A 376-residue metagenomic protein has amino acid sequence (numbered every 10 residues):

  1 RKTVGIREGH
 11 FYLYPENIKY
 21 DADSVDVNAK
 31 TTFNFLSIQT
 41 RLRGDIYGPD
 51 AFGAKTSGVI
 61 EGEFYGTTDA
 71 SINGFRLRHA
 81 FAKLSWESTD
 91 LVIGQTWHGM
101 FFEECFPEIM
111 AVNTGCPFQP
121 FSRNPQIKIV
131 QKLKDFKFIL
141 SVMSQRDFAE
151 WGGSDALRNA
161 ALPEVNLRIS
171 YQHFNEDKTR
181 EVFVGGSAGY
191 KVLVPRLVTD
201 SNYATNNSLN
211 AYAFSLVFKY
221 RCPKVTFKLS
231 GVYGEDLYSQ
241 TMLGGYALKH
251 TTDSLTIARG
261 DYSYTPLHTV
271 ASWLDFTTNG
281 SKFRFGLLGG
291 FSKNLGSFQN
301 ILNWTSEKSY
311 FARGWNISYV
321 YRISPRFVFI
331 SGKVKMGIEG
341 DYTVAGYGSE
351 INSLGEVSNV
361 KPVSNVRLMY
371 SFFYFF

Functional and structural regions predicted by a protein language model:
R1-H10, V25-F148, A161-L162, N166 (+3 more regions): Outer membrane beta-barrel
T3-E8, A70-G74, E103-A111, A149-L157 (+5 more regions): Outer-membrane beta-barrel translocator domains and adjoining extracellular loop/strand segments of Gram-negative
V4-F33, K249, D253-D261, T265: Flexible glycine-rich, low-complexity coil/linker segments exposed to the extracellular/periplasmic environment
A29-S37, I72-G74, F118-F121, N159-L162 (+7 more regions): Short sequence motifs at beta-strands and strand-loop junctions characteristic of Gram-negative outer-membrane
Q39-R43, H79-F81, Q126-K128, N166-R168 (+5 more regions): Membrane-embedded beta-strand positions in outer-membrane beta-barrel channels/transporters
T56-I60, L91-I93, F136-L140, L167 (+8 more regions): Transmembrane beta-strands of outer-membrane beta-barrel proteins
K178-I317, Y321: Detector for outer-membrane/organellar transmembrane beta-barrel domains, recognizing the amphipathic beta-strand
P362-F376: Outer-membrane beta-barrel "beta-signal"
